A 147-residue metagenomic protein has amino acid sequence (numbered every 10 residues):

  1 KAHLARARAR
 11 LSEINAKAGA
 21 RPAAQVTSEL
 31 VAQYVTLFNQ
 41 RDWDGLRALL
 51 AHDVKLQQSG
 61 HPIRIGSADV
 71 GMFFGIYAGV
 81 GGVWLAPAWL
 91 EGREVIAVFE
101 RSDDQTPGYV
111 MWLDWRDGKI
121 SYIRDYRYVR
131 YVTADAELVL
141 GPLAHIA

Functional and structural regions predicted by a protein language model:
A2-W84: Solvent-exposed, charged amphipathic helical/linker segments at domain boundaries
G71-A147: Low-complexity, glycine/alanine/valine/leucine- and proline-rich hydrophobic stretches
